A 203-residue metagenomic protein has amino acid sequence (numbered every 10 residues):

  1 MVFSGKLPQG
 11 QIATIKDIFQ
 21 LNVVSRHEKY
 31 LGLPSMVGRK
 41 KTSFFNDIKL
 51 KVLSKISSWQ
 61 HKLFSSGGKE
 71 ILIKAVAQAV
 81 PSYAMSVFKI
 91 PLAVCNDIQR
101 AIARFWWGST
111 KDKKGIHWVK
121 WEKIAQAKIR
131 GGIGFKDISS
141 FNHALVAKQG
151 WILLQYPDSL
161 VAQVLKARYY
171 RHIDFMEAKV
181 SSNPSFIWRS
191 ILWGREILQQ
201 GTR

Functional and structural regions predicted by a protein language model:
M1-R203: A helix-boundary/hinge signal
